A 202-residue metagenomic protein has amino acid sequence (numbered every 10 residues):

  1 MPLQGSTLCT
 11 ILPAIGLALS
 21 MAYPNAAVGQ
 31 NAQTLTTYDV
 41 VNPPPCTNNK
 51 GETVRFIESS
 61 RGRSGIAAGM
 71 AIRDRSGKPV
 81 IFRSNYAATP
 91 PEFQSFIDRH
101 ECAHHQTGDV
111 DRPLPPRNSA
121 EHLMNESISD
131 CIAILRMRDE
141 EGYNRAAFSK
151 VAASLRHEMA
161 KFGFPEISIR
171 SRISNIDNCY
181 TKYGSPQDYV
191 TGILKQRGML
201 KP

Functional and structural regions predicted by a protein language model:
M1-L12: Bacterial N-terminal signal peptides that target proteins for export
T10-Y23: Bacterial N-terminal signal peptides
A27-R75: Auxiliary, metal-adjacent structural segments of Zn-dependent hydrolase domains
E58-P91, C102-V110: Active-site scaffold of zinc-dependent metalloenzymes
A87, C102-S119, R136-E141: Catalytic Zn2+-binding segment of zinc metalloproteases
D98-T107, I128, I132: Active-site His/Glu-centered metal-binding helix of metallohydrolases
S119-A146: Post-HExxH zinc-binding segment in Zn-dependent metallohydrolases
D139-P202: Long, well-structured alpha-helical subdomains associated with metal-dependent extracellular/ecto-lumenal hydrolases
